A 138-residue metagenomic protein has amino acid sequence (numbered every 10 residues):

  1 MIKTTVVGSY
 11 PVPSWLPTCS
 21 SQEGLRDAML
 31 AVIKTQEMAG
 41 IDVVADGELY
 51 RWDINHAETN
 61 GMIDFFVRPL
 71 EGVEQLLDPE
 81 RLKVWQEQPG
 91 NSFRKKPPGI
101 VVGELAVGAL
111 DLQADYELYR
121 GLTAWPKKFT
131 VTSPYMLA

Functional and structural regions predicted by a protein language model:
M1-A138: Domain-level signal for soluble alpha/beta catalytic cores
